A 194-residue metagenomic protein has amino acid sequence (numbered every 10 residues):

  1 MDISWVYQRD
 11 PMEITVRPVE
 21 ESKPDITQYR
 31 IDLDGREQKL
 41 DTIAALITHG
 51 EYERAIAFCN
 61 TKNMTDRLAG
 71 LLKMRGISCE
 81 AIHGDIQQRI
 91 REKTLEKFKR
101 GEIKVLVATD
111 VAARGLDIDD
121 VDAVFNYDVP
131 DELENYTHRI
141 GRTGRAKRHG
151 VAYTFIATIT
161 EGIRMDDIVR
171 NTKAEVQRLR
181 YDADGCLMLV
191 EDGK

Functional and structural regions predicted by a protein language model:
M1-K194: Conserved helicase RecA-like core
